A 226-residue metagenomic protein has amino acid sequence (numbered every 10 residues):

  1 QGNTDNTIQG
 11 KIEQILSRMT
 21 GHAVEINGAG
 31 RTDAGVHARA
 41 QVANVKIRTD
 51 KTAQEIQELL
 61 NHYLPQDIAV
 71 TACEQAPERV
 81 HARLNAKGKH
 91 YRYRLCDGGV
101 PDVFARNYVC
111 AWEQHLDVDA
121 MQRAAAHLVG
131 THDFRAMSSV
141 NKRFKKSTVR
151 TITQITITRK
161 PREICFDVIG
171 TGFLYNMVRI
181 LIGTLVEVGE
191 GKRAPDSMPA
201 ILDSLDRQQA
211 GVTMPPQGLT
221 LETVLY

Functional and structural regions predicted by a protein language model:
Q1-Y226: Structured-RNA-binding interfaces characteristic of tRNA pseudouridine synthases
